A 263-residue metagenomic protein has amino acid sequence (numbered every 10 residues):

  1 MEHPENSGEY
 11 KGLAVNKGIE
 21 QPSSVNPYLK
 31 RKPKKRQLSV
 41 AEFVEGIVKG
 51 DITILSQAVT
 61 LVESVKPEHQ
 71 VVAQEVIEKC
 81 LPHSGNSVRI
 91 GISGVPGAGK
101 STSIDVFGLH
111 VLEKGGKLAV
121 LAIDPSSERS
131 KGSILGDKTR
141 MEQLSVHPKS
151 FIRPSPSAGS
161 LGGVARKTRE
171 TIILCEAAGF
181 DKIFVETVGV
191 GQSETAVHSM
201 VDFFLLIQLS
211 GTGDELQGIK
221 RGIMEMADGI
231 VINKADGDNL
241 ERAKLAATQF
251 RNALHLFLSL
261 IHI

Functional and structural regions predicted by a protein language model:
M1-E45: Long, basic/Gly/Ser/Thr-rich N-terminal segments that mediate initial subcellular attachment or targeting
S39-K49, Q57-S87, A98, F107-S193 (+2 more regions): Nucleotide-state-sensitive switch-loop elements of NTP-binding domains
I90-I92: Hydrophobic anchor at the beta1->P-loop junction of P-loop NTPases
V95: P-loop (Walker A) phosphate-binding loop of NTP-binding proteins
S103: Hydrophobic positions on the alpha1 helix immediately C-terminal to the Walker A/P-loop
G191-S199, T212-F257: Conserved C-terminal guanine-recognition region of P-loop GTPase G domains, centered on the G4
I261-I263: Conserved small/polar residues in nucleotide/adenosyl-binding loops
